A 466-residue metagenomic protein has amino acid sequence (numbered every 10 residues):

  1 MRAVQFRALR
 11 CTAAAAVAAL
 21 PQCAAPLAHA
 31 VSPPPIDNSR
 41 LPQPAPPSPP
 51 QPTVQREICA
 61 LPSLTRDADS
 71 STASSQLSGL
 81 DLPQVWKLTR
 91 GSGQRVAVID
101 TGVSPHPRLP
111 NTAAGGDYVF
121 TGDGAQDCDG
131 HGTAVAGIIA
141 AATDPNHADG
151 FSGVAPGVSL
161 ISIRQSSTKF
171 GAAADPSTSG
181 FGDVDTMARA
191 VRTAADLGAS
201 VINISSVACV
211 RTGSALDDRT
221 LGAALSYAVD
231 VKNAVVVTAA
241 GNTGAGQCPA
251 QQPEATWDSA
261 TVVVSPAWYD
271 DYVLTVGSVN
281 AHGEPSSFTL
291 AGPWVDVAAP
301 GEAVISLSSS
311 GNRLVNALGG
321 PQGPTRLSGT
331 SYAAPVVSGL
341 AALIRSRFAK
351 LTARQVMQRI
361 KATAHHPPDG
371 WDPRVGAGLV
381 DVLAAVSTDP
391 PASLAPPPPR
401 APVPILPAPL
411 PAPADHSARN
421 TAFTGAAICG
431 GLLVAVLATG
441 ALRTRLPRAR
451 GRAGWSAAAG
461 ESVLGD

Functional and structural regions predicted by a protein language model:
M1-S32, A426-R443: Secretory targeting and sorting signals
L27-G93, R108: Protease zymogen maturation seam
Q84-V96, T101-A114, G122-G180, Y272 (+2 more regions): Subtilisin-like serine protease catalytic core
S92-V96, P156-I161, D196-I202, D230-V236 (+2 more regions): Loop/turn elements at helix/coil->beta-strand transitions in domains of secreted/extracellular proteins
I138, Q165, G301-V375: Hydrolase catalytic cores
K169-S265, T325-S328: Substrate-binding/access-modulating region of protease and related hydrolase catalytic domains
T243-W294, S306-S328, D369-V375: Active-site-adjacent substrate-recognition loops and nearby beta-strands within hydrolase catalytic domains
F348-D466: C-terminal subdomain of the subtilisin-like protease fold in secreted/lumenal serine endopeptidases
